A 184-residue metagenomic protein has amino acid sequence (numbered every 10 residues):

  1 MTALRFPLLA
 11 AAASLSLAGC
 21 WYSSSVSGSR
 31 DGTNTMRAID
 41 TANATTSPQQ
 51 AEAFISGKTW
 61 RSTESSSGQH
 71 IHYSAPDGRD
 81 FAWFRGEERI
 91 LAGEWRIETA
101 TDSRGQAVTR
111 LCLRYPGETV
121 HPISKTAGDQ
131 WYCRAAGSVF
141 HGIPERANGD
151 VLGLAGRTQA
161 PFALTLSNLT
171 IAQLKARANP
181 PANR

Functional and structural regions predicted by a protein language model:
M1-L8: Bacterial N-terminal signal peptides that target proteins for export
S16-G19: C-terminal motif of bacterial Sec signal peptides marking the signal peptidase cleavage site
W21-A92, E98-R184: Lipid interaction determinants
